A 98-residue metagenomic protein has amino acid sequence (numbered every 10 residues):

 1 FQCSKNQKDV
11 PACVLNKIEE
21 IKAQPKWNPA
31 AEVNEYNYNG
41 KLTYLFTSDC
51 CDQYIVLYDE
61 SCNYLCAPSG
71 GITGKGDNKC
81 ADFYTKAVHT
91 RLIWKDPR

Functional and structural regions predicted by a protein language model:
F1-Q2: C-terminal motif of bacterial Sec signal peptides marking the signal peptidase cleavage site
Q7-N28: Short, non-transmembrane alpha-helical segments in secretory-pathway proteins
A31-C50: Exposed beta-strand-loop-beta-strand "reactive/processing" segments of non-cytosolic proteins
E35, L57-Y58: Hydrophobic beta-strand positions
D52-V56: Structural motif
C62-N63: Residue-level signal for glycine
G70-R98: C-terminal partner/receptor-binding element of secreted or periplasmic proteins
